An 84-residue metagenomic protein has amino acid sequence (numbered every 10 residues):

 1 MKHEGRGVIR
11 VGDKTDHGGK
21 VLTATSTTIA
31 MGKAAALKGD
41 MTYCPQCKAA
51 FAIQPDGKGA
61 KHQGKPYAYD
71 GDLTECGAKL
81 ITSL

Functional and structural regions predicted by a protein language model:
M1-L84: Intrinsically disordered, low-complexity proline/glycine-rich segments
